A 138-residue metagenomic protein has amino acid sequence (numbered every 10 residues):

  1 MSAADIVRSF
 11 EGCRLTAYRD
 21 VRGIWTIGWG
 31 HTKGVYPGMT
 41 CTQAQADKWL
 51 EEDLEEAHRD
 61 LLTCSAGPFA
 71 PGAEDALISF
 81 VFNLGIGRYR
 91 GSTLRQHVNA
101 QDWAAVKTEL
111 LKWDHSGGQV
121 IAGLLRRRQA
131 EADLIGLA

Functional and structural regions predicted by a protein language model:
M1-I24, H31-P68, G87-A138: Long, amphipathic alpha-helical surface segments
V7, A73-V81, E109-L111: Short alpha-helical scaffolding segments that buttress acidic/His motifs in well-ordered protein cores
E52, S79-L84: Short, residue-level hotspots on alpha-helical faces of the histone-fold and other alpha-helical interaction modules
